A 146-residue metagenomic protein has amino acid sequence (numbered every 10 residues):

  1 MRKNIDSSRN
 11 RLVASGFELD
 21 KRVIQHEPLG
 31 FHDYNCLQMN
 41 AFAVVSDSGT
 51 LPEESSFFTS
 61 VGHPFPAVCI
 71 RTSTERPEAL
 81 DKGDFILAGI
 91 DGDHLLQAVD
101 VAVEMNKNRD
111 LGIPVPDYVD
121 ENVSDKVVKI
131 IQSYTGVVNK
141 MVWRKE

Functional and structural regions predicted by a protein language model:
M1-E146: Nucleotide-activated sugar donor-binding and catalytic core shared by glycosyltransferases and related lipid-linked
